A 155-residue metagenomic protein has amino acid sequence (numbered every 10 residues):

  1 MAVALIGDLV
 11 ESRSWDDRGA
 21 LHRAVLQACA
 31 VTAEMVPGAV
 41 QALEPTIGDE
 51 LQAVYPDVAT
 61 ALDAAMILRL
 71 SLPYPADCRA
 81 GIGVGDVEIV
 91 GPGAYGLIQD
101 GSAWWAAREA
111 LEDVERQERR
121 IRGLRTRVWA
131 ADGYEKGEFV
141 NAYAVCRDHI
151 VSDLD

Functional and structural regions predicted by a protein language model:
M1-D155: Regulatory and interdomain segments flanking nucleotide-handling catalytic cores in signaling/defense enzymes
